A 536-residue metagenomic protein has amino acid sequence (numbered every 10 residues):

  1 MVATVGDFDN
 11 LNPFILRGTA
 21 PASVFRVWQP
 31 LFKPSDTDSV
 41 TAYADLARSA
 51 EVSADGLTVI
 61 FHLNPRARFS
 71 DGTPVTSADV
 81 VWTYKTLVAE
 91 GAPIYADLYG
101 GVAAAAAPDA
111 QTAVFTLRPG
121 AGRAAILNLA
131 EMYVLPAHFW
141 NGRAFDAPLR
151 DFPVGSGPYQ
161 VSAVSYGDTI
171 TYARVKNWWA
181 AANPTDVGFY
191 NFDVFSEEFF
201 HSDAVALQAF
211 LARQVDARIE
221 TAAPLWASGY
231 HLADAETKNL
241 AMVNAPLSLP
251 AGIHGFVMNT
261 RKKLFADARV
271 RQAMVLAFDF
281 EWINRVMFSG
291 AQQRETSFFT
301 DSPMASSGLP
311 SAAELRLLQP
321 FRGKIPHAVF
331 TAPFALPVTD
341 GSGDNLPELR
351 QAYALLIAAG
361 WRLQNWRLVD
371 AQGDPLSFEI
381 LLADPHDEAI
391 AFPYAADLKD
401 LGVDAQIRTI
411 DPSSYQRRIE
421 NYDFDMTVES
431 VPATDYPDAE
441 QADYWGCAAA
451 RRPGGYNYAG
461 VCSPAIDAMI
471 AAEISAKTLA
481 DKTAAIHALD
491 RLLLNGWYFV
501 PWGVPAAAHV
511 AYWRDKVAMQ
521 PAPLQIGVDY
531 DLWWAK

Functional and structural regions predicted by a protein language model:
V2, G72, F210, V215-A222 (+2 more regions): Periplasmic binding protein-like
V2-A54, H62, K85, V154: N-terminal lobe/hinge region of extracytoplasmic solute-binding protein
G18-F25, S165-R174, V275-L336, R350-Y353 (+2 more regions): Detector for C-terminal structural segments
K33-T37, L129-F189, D193-V194, H201-V205 (+2 more regions): Gly/Pro-rich hinge or "lid" segments in bacterial periplasmic/extracellular proteins
S49-P93, P108, V114-T116, A206-A209 (+1 more regions): Aromatic- and charge-enriched surface segment that lines or borders ligand/interaction sites
H62, A96-N141, P158-S165, P310-F321: Surface-exposed binding/hinge segments that line and control ligand-binding clefts or catalytic entry sites
N64, A147, W178-H231, Q272 (+4 more regions): Ligand-site clamp/hinge motif
A104-A106, S162-A173, E198-K262, R269-A273 (+4 more regions): Extracellular/periplasmic solute-recognition and catalytic clefts
